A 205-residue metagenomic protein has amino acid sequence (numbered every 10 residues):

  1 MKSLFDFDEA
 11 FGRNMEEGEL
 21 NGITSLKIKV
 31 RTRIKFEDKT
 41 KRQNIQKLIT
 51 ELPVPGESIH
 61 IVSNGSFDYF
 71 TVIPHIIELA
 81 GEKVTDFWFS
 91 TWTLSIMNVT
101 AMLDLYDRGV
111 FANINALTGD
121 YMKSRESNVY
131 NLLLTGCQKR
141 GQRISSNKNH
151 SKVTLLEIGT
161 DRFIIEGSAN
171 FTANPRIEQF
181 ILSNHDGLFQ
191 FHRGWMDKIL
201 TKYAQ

Functional and structural regions predicted by a protein language model:
M1-Q205: PLD/PLD-like phosphodiesterase catalytic module centered on the HKD motif
